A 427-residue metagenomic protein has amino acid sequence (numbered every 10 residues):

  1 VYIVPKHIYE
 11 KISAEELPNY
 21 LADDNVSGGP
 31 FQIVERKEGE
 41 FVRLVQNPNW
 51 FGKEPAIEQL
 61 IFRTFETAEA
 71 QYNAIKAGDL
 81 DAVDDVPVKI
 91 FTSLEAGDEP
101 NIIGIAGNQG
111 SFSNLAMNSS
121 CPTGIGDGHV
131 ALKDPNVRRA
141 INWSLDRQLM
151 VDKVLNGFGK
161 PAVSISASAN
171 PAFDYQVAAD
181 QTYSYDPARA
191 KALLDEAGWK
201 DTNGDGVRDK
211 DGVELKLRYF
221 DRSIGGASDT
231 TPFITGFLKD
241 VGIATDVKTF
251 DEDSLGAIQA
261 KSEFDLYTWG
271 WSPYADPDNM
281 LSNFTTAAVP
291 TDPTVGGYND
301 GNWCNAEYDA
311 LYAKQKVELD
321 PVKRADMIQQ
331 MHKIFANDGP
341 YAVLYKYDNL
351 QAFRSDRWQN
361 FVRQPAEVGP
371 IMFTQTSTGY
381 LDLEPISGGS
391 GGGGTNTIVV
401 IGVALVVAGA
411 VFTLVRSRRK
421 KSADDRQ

Functional and structural regions predicted by a protein language model:
V1-K11: Surface-exposed binding/hinge segments that line and control ligand-binding clefts or catalytic entry sites
P5, F158-A178, N349-W358: Mature extracytoplasmic/periplasmic domains
E15-D24, A169: Short aromatic-glycine motifs in intrinsically disordered, low-complexity regions
D23, Y341, A352: Structured ligand/cofactor/substrate-binding pocket environments in proteins
N25, P30-V154, N170-D205, D211-D338 (+2 more regions): Extracytoplasmic/periplasmic ligand-capture domains
L344: Active-site-proximal polar cores
N360-E367: A cross-kingdom feature marking charged/low-complexity
